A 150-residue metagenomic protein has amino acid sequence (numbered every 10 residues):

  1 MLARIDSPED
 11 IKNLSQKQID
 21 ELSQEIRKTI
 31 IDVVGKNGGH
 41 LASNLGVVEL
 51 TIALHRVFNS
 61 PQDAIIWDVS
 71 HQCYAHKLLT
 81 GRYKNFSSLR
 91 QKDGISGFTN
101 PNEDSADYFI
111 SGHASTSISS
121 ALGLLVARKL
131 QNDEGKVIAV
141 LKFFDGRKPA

Functional and structural regions predicted by a protein language model:
M1-V33: Cofactor-/ligand-binding subdomain signature composed of acidic, glycine-rich, tryptophan-containing flexible loops
K12, K36, S105-A106: A short, mixed-charge helix-start or loop-turn motif at secondary-structure junctions
D32-L41: Asp/Glu-centered strand-loop micro-motifs enriched in Gly/Pro and often flanked by an aromatic residue
H40-A150: Cofactor-binding active-site loop characterized by glycine-rich and histidine/acidic residues
